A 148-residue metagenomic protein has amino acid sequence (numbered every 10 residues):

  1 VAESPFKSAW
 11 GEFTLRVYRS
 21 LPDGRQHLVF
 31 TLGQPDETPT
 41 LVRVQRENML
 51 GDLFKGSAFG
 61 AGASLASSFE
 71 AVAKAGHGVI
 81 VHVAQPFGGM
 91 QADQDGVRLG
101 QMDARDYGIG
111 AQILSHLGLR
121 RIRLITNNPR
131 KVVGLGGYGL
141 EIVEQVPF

Functional and structural regions predicted by a protein language model:
V1-F148: Catalytic domains of riboflavin
